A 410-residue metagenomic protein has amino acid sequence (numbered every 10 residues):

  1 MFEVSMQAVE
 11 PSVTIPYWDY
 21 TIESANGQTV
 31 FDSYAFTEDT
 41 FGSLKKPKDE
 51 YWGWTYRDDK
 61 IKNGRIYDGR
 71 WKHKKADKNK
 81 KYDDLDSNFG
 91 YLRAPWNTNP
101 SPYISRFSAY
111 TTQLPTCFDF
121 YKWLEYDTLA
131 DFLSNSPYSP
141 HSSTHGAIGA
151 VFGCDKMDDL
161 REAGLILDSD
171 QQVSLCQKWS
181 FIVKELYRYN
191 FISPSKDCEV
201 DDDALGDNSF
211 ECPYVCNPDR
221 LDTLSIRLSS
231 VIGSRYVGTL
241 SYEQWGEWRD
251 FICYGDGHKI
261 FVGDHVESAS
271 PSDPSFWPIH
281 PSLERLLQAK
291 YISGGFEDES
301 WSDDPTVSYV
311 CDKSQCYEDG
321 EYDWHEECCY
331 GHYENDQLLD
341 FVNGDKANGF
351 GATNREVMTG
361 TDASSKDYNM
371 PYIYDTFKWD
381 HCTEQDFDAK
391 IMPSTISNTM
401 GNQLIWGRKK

Functional and structural regions predicted by a protein language model:
F2-K410: Intrinsically disordered, flexible peripheral segments
